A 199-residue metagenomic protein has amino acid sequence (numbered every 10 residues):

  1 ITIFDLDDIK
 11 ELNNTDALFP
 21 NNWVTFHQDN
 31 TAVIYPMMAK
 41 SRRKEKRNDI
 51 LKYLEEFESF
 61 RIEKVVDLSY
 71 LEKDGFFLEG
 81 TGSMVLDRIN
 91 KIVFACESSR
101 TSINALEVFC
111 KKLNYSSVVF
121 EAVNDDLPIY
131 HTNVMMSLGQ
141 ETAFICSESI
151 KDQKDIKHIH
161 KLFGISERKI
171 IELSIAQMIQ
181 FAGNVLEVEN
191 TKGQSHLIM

Functional and structural regions predicted by a protein language model:
I1-M199: The feature marks the mature, well-folded catalytic cores of soluble enzymes
